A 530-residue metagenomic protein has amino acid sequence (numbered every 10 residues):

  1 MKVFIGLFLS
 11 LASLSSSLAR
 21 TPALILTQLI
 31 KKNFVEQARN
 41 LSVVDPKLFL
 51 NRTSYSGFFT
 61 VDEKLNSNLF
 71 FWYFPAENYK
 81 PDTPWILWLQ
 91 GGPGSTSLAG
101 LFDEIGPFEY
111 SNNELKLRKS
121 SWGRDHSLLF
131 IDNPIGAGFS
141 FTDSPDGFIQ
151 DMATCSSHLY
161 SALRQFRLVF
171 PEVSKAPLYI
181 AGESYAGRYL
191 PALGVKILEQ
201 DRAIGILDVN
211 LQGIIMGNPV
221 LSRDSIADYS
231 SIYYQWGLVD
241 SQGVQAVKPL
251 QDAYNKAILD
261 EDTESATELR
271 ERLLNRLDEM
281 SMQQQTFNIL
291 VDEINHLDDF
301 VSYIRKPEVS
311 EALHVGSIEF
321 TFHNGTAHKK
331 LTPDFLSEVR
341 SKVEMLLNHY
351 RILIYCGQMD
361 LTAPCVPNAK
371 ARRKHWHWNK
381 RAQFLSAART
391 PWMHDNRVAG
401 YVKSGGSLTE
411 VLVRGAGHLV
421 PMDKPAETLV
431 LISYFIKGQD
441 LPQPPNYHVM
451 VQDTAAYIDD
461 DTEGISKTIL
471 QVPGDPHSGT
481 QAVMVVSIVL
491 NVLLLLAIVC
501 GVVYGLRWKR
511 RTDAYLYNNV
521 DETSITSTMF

Functional and structural regions predicted by a protein language model:
K2-F530: Terminal and linker regions of secretory-pathway proteins
